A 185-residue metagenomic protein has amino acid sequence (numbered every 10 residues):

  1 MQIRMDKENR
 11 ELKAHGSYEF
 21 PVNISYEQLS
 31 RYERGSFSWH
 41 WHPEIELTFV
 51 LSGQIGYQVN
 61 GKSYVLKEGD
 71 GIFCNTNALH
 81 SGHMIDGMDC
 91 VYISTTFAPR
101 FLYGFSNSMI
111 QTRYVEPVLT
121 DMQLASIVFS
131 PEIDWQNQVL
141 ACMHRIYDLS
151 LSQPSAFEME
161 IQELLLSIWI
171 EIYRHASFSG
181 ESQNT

Functional and structural regions predicted by a protein language model:
M1-K67, G71, N77-A78, T112 (+1 more regions): Generic protein-terminus/edge-of-domain signal
Q2-N23, L79, H83-Y147: A hydrophobic/aromatic-rich effector-binding and dimerization subdomain of bacterial HTH-type transcriptional regulators
Y26-Q28, L119, I172: Hydrophobic aliphatic residues
R34, Y57, G104-F105, G180: Short acidic, gly/pro-rich beta-turn/loop elements at beta-sheet edges and active-site/ligand-binding grooves
R34-W41, H83-I85, F105-N107, F157: Short histidine-centered beta-strand/loop micro-motifs that create catalytic or ligand/metal-coordination sites
S126-Q136, S150-T185: Short, Lys/Arg-enriched, Trp-marked, Pro/Gly-tolerant hinge/linker segments that flank
